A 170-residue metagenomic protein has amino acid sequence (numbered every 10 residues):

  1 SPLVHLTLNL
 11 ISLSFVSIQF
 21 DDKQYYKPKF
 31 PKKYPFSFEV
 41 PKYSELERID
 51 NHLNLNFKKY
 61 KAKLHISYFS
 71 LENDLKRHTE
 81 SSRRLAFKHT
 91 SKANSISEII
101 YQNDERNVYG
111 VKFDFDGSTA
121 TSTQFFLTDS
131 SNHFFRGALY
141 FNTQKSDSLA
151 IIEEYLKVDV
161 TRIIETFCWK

Functional and structural regions predicted by a protein language model:
S1-A62, L75-T79, F87-K88, A93-E105 (+1 more regions): N-terminal targeting sequences that direct proteins away from the cytosol to non-cytosolic compartments
Y60-H65, F134-A138: Glycine-rich, often proline-containing surface loops adjacent to acidic residues and nearby aromatics that form
H65-E72: Extracellular-facing segments of soluble proteins and assemblies that are Gly/Ser/Thr-biased and enriched in aromatics
N73-L75, D129: Poly-acidic low-complexity segments
R83-R136: Signature of long, low-cysteine stretches enriched in small and polar/charged residues
